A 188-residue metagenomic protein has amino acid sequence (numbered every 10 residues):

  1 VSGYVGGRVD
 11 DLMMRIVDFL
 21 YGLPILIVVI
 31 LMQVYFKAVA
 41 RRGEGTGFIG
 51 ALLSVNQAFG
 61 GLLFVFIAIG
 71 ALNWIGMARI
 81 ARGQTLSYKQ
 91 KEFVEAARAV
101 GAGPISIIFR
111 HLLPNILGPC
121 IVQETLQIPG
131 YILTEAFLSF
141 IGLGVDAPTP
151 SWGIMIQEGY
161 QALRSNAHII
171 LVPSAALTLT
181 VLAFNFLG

Functional and structural regions predicted by a protein language model:
V1-G188: Alpha-helical transmembrane segments of integral membrane proteins, especially multi-pass inner/plasma-membrane
